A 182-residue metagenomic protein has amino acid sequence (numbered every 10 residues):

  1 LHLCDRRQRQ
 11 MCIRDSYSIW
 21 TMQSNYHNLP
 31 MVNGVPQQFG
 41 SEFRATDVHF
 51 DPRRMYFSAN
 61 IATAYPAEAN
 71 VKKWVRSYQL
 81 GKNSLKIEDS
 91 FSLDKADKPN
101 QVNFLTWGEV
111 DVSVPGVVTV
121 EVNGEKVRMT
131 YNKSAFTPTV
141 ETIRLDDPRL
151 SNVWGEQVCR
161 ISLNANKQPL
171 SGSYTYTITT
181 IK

Functional and structural regions predicted by a protein language model:
L1-I13: Single conserved hydrophobic/aromatic residue that forms the stacking wall/gate of nucleotide- or nucleobase-binding
Q10, R14-K182: CBM-like, beta-strand-rich accessory domains located in the C-terminal region of large, secreted polysaccharide-active
